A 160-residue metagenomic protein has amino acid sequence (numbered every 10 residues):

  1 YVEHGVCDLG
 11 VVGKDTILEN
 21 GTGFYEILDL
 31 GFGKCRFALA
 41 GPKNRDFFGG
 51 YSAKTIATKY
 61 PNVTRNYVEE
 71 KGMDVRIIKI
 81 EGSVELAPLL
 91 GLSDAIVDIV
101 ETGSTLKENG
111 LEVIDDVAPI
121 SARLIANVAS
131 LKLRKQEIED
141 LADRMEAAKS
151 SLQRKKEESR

Functional and structural regions predicted by a protein language model:
Y1-R160: Domain-level signature for soluble enzymes in the chorismate/prephenate branch of the shikimate pathway
